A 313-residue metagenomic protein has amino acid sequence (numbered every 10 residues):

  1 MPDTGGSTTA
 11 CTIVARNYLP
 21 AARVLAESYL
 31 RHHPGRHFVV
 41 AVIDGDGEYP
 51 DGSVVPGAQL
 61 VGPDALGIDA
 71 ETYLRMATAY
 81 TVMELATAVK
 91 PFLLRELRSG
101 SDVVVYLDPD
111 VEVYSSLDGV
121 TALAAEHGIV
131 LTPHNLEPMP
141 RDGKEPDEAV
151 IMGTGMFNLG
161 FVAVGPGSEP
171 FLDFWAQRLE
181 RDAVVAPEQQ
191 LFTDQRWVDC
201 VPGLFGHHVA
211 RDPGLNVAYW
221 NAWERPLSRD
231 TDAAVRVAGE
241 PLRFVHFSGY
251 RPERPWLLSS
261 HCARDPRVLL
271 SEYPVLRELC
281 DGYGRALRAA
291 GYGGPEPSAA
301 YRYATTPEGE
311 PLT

Functional and structural regions predicted by a protein language model:
M1-T313: Glycosyltransferase catalytic domains, chiefly GT-A lineage
